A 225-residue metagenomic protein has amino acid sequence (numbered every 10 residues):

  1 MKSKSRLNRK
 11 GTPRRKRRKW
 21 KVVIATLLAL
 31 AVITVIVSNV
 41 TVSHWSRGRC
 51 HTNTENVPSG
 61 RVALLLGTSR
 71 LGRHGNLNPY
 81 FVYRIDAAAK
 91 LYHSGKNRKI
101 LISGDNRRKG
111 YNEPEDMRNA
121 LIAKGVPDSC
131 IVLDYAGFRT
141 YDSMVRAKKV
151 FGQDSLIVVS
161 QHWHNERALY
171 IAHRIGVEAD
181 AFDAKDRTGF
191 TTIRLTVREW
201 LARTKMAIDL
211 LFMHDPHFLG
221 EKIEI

Functional and structural regions predicted by a protein language model:
M1-K4: N-terminal targeting leaders characterized by basic, low-complexity, disordered sequences that direct proteins
R6, T26-A29, K90, F218: Acidic/proline-rich low-complexity IDRs
N8-E55: N-terminal type II signal-anchor transmembrane helix that functions as the membrane-insertion/stop-transfer segment
K16-K21, G189, I193, V197-W200: Structural motif marking the loop-to-transmembrane transition
A31-T34, D86, A202: Active-site-proximal helix/loop capping residues that flank conserved catalytic or ligand/cofactor
V40-T196: A structural signal for short, hydrophobic/glycine-enriched beta-strand patches
I193-D215: A transmembrane-helix-recognition feature enriched in membrane-embedded lipid enzymes and envelope glyco-/phospholipid
H214-I225: Short linear elements at protein peripheries
